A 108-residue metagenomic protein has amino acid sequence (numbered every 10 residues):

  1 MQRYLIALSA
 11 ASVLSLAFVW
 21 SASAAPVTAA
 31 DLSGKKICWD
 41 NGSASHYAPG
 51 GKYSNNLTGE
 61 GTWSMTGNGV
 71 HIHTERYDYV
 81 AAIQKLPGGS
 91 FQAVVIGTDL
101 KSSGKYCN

Functional and structural regions predicted by a protein language model:
M1-A10: Bacterial N-terminal signal peptides that target proteins for export
S9-A17: Bacterial N-terminal signal peptides
W20-N108: Lipid interaction determinants
